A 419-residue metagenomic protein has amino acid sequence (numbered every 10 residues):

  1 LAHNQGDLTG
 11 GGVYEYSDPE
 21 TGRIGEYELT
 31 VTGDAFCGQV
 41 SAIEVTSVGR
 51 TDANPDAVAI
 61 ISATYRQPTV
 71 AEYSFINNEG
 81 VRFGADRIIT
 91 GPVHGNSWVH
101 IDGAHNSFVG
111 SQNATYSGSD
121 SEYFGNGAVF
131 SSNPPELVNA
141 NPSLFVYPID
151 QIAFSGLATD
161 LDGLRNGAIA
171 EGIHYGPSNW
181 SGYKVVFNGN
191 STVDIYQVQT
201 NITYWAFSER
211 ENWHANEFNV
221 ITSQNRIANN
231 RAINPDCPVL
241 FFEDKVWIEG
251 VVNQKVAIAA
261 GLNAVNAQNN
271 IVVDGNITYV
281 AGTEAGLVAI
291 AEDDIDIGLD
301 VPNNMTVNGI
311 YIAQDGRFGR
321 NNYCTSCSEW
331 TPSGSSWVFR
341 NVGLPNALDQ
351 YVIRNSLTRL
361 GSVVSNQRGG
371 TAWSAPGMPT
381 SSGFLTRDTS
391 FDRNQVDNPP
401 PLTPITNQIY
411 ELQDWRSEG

Functional and structural regions predicted by a protein language model:
A2-A42: Low-complexity, Gly/Pro-rich coil/beta segments used as flexible assembly/activation regions
A2-H3, N263, G316-R317: Acidic glycine-/aspartate-rich tracts in secreted/extracellular proteins
P19, N212-N225, N322-R354, T371 (+2 more regions): Surface-exposed intrinsically disordered loops and tails
C37-A170, W180, N234, V239-F241 (+4 more regions): Short, ordered "entry" segments at domain starts
A57-G84, F384, T389-G419: Low-complexity, S/T/G/P-rich flexible repeat/linker segments used as non-globular hinges and stalks within
V186-G275, G282-E284: Beta-propeller domains
N234, A281-A285, I297, N303-N308: Surface-exposed loop/turn motifs in large extracellular/passenger domains
D294-V307, Q314, R320-N321: Hydrophobic alpha-helical bundle architecture
